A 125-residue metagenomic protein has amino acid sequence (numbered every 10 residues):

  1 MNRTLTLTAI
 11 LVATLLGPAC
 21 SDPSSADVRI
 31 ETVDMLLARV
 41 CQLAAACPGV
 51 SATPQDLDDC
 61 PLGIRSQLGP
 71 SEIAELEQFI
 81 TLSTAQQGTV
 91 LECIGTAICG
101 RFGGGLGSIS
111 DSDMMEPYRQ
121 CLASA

Functional and structural regions predicted by a protein language model:
M1-A9: Bacterial N-terminal signal peptides that target proteins for export
L16-A19: C-terminal motif of bacterial Sec signal peptides marking the signal peptidase cleavage site
S21-A125: Mature extracellular/luminal domains of secreted and GPI-anchored eukaryotic proteins, especially small
